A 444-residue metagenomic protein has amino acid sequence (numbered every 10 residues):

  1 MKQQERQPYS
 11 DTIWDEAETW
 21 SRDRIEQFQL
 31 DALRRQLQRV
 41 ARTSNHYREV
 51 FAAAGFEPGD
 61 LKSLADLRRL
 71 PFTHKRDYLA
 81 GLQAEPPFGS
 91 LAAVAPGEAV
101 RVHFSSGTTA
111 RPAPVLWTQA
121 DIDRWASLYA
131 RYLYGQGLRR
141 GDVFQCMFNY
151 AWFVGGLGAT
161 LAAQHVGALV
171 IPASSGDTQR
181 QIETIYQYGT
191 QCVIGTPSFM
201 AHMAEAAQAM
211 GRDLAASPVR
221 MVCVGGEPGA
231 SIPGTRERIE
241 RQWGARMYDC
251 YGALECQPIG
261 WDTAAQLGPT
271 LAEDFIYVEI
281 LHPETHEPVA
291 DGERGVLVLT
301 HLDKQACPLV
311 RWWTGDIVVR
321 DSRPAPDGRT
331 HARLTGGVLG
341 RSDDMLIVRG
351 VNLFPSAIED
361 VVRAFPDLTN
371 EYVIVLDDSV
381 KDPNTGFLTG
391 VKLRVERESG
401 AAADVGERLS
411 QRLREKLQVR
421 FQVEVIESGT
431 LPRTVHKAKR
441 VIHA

Functional and structural regions predicted by a protein language model:
M1-E16, A54, H74-W243, Y248 (+3 more regions): Active-site phosphate/ATP/adenylate-binding loop shared across adenylate-forming ligases
M1-F104, T109-S127, R131-G135, T285 (+4 more regions): Nucleotide 5′-phosphate-binding alpha/beta core
V143-C146, V298, R394: Short, well-ordered beta-strand segments
V170, M247, V278, Y372-I374 (+1 more regions): Generic structural signal for residues in well-ordered beta-strands
A173, C250-G252, L281, D377 (+1 more regions): Conserved beta-strand termini and adjacent loop/short-helix elements that scaffold enzyme active sites in alpha/beta
V193, D303-L417, H436: AMP-binding/adenylate-forming catalytic core of the ANL superfamily
G229-S231, T235-A325: Conserved AMP-binding/adenylate-forming
